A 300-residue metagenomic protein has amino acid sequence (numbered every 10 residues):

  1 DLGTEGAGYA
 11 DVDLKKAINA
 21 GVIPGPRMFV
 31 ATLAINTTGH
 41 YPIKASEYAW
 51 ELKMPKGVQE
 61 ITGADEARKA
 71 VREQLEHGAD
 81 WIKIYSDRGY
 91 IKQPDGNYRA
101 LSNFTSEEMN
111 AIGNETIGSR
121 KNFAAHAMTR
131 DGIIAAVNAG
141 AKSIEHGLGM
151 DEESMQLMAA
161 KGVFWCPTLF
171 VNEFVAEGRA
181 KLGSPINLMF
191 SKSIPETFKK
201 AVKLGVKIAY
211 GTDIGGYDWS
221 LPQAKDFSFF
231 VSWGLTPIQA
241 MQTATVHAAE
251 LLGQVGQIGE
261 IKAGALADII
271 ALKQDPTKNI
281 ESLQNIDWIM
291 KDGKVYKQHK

Functional and structural regions predicted by a protein language model:
D1-G3, N122-A124, K142-E145: Short catalytic-loop micro-motif centered on adjacent basic/acidic residues
D1-N97, L101-R120, S154-Q156, K161-K181: Divalent-metal coordination cores built from histidine and acidic residues
D11, H40-I43, K92-P94, I133-G140 (+5 more regions): Histidine/acidic-residue-rich catalytic or RNA/ligand-binding cores of hydrolases and nuclease-related proteins
M28, G78, I82, T116 (+10 more regions): Divalent metal-coordination and catalytic microenvironments
T105-E115, A124-V137: N-terminal active-site wall of soluble small-molecule enzyme domains
G118-N122, F190-P276: His/Asp/Glu-enriched, well-ordered alpha-helical/loop segment that forms or immediately abuts the divalent-metal
N138-S143, A159-W165, G205-K207, L235: Glycine-enriched alpha-helix->loop->beta-strand junction motifs that scaffold or abut catalytic
